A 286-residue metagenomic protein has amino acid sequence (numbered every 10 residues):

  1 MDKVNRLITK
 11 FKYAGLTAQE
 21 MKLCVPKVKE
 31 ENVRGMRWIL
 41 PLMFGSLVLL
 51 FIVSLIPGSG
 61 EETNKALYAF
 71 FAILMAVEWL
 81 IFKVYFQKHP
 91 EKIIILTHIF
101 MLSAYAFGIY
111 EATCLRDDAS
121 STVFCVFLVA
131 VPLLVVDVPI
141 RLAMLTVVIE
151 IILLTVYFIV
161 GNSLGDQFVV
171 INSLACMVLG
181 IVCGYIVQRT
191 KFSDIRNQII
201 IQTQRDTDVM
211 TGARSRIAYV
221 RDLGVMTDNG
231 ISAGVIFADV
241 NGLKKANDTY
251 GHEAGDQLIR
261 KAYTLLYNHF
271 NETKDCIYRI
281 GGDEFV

Functional and structural regions predicted by a protein language model:
M1-L23: Non-catalytic regulatory/interaction regions at protein termini and inter-domain linkers
L42-A130, I151: Hydrophobic transmembrane alpha-helices and their membrane-interface boundaries in multi-pass, membrane-anchored
Q87-E91, L133-L145: Membrane-helix interface "capping/anchor" motifs
L142-L154: Central hydrophobic cores of alpha-helical transmembrane segments in multi-pass integral membrane proteins
G165-L174: Loop-to-transmembrane alpha-helix initiation sites
A175-Q204: Juxtamembrane or sensor-core-proximal signal-transducing alpha helices that couple sensory domains to cytosolic
R196-R214, A246: Amphipathic HAMP/coiled-coil signal-transducing linker helices that couple sensory inputs to cytosolic output domains
S215-G234, N241-N271, Y278-G282, V286: Conserved long alpha-helical elements within nucleotide-processing catalytic cores of c-di-GMP signaling and class III
